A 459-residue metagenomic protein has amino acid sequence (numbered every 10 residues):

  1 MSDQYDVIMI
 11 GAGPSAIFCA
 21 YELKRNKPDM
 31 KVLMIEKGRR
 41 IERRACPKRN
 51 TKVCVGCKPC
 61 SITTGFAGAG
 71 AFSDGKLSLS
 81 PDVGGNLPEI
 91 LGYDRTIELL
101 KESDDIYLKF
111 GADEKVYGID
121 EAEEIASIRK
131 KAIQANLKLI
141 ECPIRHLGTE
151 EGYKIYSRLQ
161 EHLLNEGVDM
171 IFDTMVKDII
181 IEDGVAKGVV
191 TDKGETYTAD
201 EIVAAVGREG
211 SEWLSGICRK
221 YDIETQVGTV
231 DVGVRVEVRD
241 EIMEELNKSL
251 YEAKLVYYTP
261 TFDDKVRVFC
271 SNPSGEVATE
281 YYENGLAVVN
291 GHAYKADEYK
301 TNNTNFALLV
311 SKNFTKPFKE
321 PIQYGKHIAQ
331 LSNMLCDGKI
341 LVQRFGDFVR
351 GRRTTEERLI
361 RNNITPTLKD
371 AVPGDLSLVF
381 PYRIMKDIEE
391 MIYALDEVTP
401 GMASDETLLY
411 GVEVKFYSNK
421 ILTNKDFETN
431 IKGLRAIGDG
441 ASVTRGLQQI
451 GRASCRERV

Functional and structural regions predicted by a protein language model:
S2-G84, E123-R458: Residues forming the flavin
G65-G118: Dinucleotide-binding Rossmann-like beta1-alpha1 core, especially the glycine-rich loop that anchors the ADP
